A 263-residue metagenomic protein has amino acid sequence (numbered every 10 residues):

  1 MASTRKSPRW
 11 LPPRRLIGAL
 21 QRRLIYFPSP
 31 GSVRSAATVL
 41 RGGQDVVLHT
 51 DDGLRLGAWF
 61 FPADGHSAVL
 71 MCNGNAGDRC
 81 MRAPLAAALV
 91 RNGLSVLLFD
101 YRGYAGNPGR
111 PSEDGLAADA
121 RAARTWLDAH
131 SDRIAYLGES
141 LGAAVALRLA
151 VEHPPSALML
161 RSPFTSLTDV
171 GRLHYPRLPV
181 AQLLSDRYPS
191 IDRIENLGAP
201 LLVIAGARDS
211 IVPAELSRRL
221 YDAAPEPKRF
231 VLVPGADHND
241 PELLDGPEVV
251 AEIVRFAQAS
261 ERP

Functional and structural regions predicted by a protein language model:
A2-H49: An N-terminal hydrophobic leader/cap segment in hydrolases
D51, R55-W126: Membrane-embedded segments
L85, S190, A199, P213-D222: Short alpha-helix in the alpha/beta-hydrolase fold that links the catalytic acid
G138-G142, A146: Gly/Ala-rich beta-loop-alpha elbow adjacent to hydrolase catalytic centers
L197-G198, V203-A205, D209: Short beta-strand/loop motif that positions the catalytic acidic residue of the alpha/beta-hydrolase fold
R208-V212, N239-D240: Acidic catalytic loop of the alpha/beta-hydrolase fold
A236-P247: Catalytic histidine-centered segment of alpha/beta-hydrolase-like enzymes
D245-P263: Catalytic active-site module of serine/aspartate enzymes centered on a nucleophile-bearing elbow/loop
